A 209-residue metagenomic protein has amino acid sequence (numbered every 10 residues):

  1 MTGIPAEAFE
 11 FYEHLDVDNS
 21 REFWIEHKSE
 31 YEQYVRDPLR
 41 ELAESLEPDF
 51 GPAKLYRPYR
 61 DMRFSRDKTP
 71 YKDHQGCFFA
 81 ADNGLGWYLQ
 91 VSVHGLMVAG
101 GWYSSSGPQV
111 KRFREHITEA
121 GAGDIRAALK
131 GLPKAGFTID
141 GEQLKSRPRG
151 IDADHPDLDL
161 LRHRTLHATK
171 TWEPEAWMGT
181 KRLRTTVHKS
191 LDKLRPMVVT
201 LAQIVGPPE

Functional and structural regions predicted by a protein language model:
M1-H14, G84, I139-E209: Long, solvent-exposed, polar/charged low-complexity segments
E7-F9, E13-D49, A53-P58: Active-site acidic/histidine clusters and adjacent loop/turn architecture that either coordinate catalytic ions
W24, V93-H94, R164, K170: Residues forming anionic-ligand binding surfaces in small-molecule and nucleic-acid pockets of primarily soluble enzymes
K28-Y31, W102-Y103, F113-I117, G179-L183: Short histidine-centered catalytic/ligand-binding loop motif
P52-K72, G136-I151: A short, surface-exposed loop/turn module that caps and links secondary-structure elements
F64-S65, P70-K72, C77, W177-M178 (+2 more regions): N-terminal low-complexity, intrinsically disordered segments
S65-A122: Aromatic- and glycine-enriched beta-alpha-beta binding-site module
G101-I151: A contiguous pocket-lining binding segment that forms or flanks enzyme active sites
